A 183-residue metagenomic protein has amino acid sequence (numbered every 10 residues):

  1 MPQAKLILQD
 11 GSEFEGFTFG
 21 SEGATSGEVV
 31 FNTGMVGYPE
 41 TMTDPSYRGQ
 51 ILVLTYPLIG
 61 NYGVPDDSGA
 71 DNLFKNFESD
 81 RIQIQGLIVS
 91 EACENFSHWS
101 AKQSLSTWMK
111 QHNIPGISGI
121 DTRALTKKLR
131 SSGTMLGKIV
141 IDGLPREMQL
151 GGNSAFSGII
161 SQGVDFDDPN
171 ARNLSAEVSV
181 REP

Functional and structural regions predicted by a protein language model:
M1-P183: RNA-binding accessory domains that recognize and position tRNA/RNA substrates
